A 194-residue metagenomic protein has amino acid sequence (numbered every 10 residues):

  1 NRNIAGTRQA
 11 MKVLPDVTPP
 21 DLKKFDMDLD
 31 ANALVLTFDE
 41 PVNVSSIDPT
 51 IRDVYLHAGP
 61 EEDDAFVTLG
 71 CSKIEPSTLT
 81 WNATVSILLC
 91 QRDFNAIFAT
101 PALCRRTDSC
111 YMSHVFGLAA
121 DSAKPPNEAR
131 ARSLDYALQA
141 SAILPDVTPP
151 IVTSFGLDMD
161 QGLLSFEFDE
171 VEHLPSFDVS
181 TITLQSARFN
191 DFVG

Functional and structural regions predicted by a protein language model:
N1-G194: Non-catalytic beta-sheet/beta-sandwich ligand-binding modules that flank or precede catalytic cores
